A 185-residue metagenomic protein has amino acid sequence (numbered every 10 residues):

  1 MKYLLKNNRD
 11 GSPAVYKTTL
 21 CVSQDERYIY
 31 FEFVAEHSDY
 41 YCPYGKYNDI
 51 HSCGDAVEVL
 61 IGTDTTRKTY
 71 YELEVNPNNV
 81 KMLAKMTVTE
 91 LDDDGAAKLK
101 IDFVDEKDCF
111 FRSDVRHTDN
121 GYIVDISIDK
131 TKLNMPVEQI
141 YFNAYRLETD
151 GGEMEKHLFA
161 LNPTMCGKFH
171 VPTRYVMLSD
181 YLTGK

Functional and structural regions predicted by a protein language model:
M1-K185: Structural preference for beta-rich elements and adjacent junctions enriched in aromatics
